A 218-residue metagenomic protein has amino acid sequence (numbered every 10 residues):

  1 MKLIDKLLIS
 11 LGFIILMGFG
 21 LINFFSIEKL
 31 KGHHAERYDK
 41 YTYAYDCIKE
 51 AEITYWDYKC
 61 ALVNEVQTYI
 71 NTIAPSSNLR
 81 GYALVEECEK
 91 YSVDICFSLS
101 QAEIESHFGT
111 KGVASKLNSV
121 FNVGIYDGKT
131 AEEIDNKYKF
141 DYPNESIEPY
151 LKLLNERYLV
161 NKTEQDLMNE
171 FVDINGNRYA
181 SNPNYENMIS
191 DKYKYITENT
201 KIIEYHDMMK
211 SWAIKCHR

Functional and structural regions predicted by a protein language model:
K2-R218: Catalytic cores of secreted/periplasmic lytic hydrolases that degrade extracellular macromolecules
